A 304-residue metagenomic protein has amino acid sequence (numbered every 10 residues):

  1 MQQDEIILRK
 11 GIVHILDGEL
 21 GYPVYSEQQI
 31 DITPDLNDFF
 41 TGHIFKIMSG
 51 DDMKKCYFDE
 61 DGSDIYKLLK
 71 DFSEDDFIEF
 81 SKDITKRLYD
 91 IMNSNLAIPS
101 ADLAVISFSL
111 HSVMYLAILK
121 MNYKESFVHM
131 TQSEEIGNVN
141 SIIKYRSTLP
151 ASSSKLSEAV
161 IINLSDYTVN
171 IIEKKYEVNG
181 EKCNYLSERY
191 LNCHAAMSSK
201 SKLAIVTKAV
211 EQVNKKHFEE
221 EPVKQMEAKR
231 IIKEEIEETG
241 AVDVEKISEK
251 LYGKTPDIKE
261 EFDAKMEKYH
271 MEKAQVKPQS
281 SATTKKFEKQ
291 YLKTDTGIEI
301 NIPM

Functional and structural regions predicted by a protein language model:
M1-P23: Intrinsically disordered, low-complexity regulatory segments
Q2, E19, S26-E288: Long, hydrophobic alpha/beta structural blocks
K289-M304: Short, low-complexity, charged amphipathic interaction modules
